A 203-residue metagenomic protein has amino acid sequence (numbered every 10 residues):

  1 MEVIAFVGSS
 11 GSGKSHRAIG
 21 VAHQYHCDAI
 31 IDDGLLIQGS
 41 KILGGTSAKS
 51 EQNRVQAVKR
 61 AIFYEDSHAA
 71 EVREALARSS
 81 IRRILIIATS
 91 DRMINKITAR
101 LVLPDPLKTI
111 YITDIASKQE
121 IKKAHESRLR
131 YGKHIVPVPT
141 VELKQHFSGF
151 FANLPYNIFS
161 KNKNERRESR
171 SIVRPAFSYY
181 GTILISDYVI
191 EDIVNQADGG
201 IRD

Functional and structural regions predicted by a protein language model:
E2-A22: Glycine-rich phosphate-binding P-loop
G8, I87-T89, I185: Conserved residues at beta->alpha junctions
G13, R17, M93, S186-I193: Short amphipathic alpha-helical segments
H26, A77, V102, V194 (+1 more regions): Signal for well-folded cores of large energy- and translation-related assemblies
D28-L85: Conserved nucleotide-sensing/catalytic segment adjacent to the nucleotide-binding pocket in NTP-handling enzymes
D66-Q145: Replace "adjacent to P-loop NTPase cores in ATP/GTP-dependent enzymes" with "adjacent to NTP-binding cores
I110-R202: C-terminal accessory "lid"/substrate-recognition subdomains
